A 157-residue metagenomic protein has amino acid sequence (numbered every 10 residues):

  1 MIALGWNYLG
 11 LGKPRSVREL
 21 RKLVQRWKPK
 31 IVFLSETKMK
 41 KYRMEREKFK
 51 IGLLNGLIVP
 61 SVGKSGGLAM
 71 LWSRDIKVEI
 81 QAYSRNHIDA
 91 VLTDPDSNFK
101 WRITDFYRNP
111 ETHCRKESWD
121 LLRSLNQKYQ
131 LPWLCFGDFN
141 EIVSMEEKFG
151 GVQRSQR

Functional and structural regions predicted by a protein language model:
M1-R157: A shared catalytic/ligand-binding motif for oxyanion handling
